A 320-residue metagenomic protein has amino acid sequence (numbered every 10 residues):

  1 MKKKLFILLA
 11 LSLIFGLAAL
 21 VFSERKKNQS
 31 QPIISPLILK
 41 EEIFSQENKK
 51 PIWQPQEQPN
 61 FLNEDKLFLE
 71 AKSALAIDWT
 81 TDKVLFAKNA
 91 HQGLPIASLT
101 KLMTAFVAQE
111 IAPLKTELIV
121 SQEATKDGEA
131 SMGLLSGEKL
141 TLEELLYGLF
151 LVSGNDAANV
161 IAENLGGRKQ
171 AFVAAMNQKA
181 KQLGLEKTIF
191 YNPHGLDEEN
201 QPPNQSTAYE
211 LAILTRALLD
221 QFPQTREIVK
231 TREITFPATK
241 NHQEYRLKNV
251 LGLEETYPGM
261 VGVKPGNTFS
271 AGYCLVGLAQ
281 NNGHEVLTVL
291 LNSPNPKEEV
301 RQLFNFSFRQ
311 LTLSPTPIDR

Functional and structural regions predicted by a protein language model:
K2-L9, F15-S73, R168-R320: Penicillin-recognizing serine hydrolase domain
D78-W79, Q280: Short, acidic, Ser/Thr-enriched surface-loop or helix-capping motifs
T81-D82, P95-V120, L211: Active-site SXXK
F106-P113, E163-G166, I213-D220: Short glycine/serine- and small hydrophobic-enriched flexible loop segments
P113-G137, T231-K240: Short, glycine/proline-biased beta-turn/loop segments that scaffold the active-site neighborhood
G128-A162, Y245-E255, G259-G262: Conserved catalytic neighborhood of penicillin-recognizing serine enzymes
